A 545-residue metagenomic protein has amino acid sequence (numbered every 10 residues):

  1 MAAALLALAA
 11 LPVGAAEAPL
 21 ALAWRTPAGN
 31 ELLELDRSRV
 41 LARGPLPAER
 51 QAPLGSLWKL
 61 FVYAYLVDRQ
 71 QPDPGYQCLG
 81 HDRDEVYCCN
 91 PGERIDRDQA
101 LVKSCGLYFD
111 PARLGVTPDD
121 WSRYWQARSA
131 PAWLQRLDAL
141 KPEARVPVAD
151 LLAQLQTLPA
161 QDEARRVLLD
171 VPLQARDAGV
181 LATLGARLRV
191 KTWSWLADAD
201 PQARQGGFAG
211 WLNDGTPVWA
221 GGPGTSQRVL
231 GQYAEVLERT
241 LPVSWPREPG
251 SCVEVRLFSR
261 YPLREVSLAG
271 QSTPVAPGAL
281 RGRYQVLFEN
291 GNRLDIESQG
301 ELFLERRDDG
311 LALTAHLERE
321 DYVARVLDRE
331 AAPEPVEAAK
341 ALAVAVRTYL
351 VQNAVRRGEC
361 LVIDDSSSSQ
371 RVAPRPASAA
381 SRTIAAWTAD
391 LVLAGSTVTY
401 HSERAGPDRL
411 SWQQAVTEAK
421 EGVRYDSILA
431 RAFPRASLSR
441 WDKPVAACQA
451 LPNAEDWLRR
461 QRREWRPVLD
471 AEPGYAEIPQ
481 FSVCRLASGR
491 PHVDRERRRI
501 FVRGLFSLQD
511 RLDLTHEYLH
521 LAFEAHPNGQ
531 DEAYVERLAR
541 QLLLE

Functional and structural regions predicted by a protein language model:
A15, R165-R189, A197-Q205, A209 (+4 more regions): Conserved, single-site charged/polar hotspot
A16-G44, F208-N213, P217-G221, V483-C484: A short, well-structured edge-of-sheet supersecondary motif
A18-L22, Y76-V167: Active-site-adjacent helix/loop patches that line small-molecule binding or acyl-intermediate pockets
R50-P74, A100, R256-F258: Active-site SXXK
L54, W58, F506-A522: Short alpha-helix carrying the canonical HExxH Zn2+-binding catalytic motif
R69-Q70, Y518-Y534: Catalytic Zn2+-binding segment of zinc metalloproteases
N90-P91, I95-Q99, Q461-E477, H526-E545: Post-HExxH zinc-binding segment in Zn-dependent metallohydrolases
I478-R511, E524, L538-R540: Active-site scaffold of zinc-dependent metalloenzymes
